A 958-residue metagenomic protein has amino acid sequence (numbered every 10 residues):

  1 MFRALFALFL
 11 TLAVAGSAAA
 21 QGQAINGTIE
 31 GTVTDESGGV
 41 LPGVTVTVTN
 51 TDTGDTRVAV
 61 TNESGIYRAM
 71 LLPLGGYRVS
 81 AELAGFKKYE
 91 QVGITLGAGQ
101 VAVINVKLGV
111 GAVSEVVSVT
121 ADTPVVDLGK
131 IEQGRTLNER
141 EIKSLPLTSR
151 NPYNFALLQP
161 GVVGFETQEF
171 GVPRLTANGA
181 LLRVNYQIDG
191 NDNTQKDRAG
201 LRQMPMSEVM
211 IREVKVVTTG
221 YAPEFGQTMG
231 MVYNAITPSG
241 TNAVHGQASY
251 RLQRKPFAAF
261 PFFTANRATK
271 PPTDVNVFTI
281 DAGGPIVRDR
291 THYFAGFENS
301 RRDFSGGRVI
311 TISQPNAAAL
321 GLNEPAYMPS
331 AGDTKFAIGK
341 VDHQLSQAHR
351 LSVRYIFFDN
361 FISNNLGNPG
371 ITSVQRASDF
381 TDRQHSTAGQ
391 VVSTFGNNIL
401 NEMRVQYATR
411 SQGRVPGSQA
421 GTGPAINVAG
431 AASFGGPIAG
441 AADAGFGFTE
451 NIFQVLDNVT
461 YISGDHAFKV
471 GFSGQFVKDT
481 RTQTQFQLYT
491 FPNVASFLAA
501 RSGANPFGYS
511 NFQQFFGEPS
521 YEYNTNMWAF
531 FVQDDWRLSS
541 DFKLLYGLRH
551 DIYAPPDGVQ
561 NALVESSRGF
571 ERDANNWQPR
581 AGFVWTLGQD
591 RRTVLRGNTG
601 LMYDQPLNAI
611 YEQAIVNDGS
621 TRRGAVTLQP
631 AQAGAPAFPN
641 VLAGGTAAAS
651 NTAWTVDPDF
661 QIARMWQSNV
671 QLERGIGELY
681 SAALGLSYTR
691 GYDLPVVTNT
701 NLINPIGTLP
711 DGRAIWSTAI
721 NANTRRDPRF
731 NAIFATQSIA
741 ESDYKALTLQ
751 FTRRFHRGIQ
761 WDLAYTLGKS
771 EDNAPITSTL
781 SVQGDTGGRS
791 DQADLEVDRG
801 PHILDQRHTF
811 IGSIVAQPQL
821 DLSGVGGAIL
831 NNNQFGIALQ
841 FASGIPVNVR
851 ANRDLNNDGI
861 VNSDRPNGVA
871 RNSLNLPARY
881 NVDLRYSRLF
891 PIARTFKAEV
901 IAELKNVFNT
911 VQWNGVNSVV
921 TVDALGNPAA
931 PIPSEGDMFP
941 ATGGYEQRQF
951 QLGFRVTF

Functional and structural regions predicted by a protein language model:
F2-N138, D192, S207-V209: Periplasm-facing N-terminal accessory domains of Gram-negative outer-membrane beta-barrel systems
F86-S239, H245, R254, A258-R267 (+7 more regions): Periplasmic N-terminal accessory/gating domains of Gram-negative outer-membrane beta-barrel systems
A121, A248-R254, A295-N299, V353-F357 (+9 more regions): Transmembrane beta-barrel strands of outer-membrane/channel proteins
P152, F165, G558-Q578, G582-Q737 (+3 more regions): Solvent-exposed loop/turn elements at secondary-structure boundaries
E208, D274, S539-D541, P555 (+2 more regions): Short, solvent-exposed micro-motifs at the edges of structured domains
P223-G226, G240-H245, V287-R290, A348 (+8 more regions): Short loop/turn motifs that connect adjacent beta-strands in outer-membrane beta-barrel proteins
H245, P271-F361, D379-A408, P579: Transmembrane beta-barrel wall of Gram-negative outer-membrane proteins
D333, H343-Q533: Replace "related TpsB outer-membrane translocases also match" with "some related outer-membrane beta-barrels such as
